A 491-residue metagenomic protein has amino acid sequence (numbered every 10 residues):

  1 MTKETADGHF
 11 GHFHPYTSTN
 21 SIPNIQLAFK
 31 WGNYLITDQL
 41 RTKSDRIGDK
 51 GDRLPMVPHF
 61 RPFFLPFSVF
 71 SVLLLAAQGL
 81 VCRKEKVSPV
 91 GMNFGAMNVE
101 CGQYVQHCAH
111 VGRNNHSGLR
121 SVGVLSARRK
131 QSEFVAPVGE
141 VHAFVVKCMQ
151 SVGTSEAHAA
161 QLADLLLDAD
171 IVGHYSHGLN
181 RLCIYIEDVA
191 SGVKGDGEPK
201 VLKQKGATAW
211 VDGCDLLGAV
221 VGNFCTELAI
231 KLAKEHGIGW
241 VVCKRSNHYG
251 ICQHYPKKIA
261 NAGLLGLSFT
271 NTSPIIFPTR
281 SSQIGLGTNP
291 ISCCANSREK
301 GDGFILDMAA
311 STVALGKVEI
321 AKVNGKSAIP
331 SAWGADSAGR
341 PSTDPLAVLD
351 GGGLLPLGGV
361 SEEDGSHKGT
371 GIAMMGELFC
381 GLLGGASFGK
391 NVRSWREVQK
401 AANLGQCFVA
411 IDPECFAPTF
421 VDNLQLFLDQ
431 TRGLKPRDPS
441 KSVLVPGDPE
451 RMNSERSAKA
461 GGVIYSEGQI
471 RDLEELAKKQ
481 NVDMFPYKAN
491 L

Functional and structural regions predicted by a protein language model:
L80-S126: N-terminal mitochondrial targeting presequence
R128, S132-A136, E140-V141, L378 (+1 more regions): Catalytic-core signal marking the mid-to-C-terminal active-site face
L162, L166, I259, C293 (+2 more regions): Buried hydrophobic positions in well-ordered alpha/beta secondary-structure cores of metabolic enzymes
N180-L228: Active-site cofactor/substrate anionic-group-binding motifs, chiefly glycine- and Lys/Arg-rich phosphate-binding loops
W210-R298: A generic, well-ordered mixed alpha/beta core segment in the N-terminal half of proteins
I276-L349: Phosphate/diphosphate-binding glycine-rich loops and adjacent basic-rich segments that engage nucleotide
K326-K390, W395: Secondary-shell segments that build the walls of catalytic and ion/ligand-binding clefts
